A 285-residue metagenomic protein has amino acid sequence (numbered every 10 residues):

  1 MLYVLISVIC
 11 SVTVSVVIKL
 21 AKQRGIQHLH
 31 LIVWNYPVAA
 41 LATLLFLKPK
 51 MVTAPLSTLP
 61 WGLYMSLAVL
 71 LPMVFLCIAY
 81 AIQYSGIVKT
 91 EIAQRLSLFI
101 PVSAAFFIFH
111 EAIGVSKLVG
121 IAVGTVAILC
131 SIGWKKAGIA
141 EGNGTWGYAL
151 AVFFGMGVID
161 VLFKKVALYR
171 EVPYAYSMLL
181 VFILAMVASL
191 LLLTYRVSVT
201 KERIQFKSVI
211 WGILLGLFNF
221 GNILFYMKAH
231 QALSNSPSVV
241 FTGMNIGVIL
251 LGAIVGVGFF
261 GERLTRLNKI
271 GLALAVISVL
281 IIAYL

Functional and structural regions predicted by a protein language model:
M1-L5, F99-F154, I159-K164, Y169 (+1 more regions): Juxtamembrane helix-loop boundary signature in multi-pass membrane transporters
M1-M65, F75-Y84, K135-Y148, I183-L233 (+1 more regions): Membrane-interface interhelical linkers
M1-S11, A54-L71, H110-V126, A149-L150 (+2 more regions): Structural signature of hydrophobic alpha-helical transmembrane segments
T13, V17, C77, I100-A104 (+3 more regions): Hydrophobic side-chain positions within alpha-helical transmembrane segments of multi-pass secondary transporters
A21, L31, A81, F107-I113 (+4 more regions): Hydrophobic/aromatic residues within transmembrane alpha-helices of multi-pass small-molecule transporters
V38-A42, A93-F107, L184-A188, N222 (+3 more regions): Alpha-helical transmembrane segments of compact multi-pass small-molecule transporters, enriched in specific families
C77-A93, Y169-Y176, Y226-M244: Structural motif at transmembrane-helix junctions in multi-pass transporters
M156-E202: Aromatic-anchored, glycine/proline-accented short structural segments that stabilize local strand-turns or short
